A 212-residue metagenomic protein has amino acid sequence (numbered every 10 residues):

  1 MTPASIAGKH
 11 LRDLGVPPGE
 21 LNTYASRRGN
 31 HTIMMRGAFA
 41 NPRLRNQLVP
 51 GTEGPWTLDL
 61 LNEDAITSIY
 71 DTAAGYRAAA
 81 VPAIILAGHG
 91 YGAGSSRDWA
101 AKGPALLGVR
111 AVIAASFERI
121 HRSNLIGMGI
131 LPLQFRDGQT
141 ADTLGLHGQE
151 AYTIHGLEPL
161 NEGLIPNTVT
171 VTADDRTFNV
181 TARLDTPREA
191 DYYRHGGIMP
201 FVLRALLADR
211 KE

Functional and structural regions predicted by a protein language model:
M1-E212: Fe-S-dependent hydro-lyases/dehydratases of central metabolism
